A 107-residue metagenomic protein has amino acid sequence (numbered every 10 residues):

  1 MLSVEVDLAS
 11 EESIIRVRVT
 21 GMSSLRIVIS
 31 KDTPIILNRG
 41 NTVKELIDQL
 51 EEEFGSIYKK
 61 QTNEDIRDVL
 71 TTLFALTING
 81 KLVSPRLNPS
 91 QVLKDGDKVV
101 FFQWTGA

Functional and structural regions predicted by a protein language model:
M1-A107: Ubiquitin-like/PB1-type beta-grasp interaction modules and other compact soluble beta-rich domains
